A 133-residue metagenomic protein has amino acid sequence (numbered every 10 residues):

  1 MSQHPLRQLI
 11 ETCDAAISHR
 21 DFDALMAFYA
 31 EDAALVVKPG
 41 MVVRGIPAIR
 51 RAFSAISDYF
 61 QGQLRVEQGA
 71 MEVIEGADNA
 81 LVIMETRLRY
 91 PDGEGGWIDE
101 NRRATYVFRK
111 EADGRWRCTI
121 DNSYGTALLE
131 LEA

Functional and structural regions predicted by a protein language model:
M1-A24, A34-A133: A beta-strand edge to alpha-helix "cap/lid" segment located at domain peripheries
E31: Short glycine-dipeptide loop
